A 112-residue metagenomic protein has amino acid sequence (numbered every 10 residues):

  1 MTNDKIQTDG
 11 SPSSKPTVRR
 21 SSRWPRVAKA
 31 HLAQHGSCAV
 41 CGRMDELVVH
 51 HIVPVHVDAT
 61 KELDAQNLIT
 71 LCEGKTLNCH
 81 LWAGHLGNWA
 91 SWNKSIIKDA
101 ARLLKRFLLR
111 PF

Functional and structural regions predicted by a protein language model:
M1-R26, G42-D45, H85-F112: A boundary/linker detector
D9, A33, I52-V53, W82 (+1 more regions): Compositionally biased, intrinsically disordered low-complexity segments enriched in polar/proline residues
S22-K29, H56-E62: Short, intrinsically disordered, charge-biased short linear motifs at domain edges
R23-H50, C72-K75: Short cysteine-rich loop/turn motifs with clustered Cys
V40-T70, G87-N88: Histidine-centered nuclease catalytic patch
A65-N67, K75-N93: Short metal-binding segments enriched for Cys and/or His
